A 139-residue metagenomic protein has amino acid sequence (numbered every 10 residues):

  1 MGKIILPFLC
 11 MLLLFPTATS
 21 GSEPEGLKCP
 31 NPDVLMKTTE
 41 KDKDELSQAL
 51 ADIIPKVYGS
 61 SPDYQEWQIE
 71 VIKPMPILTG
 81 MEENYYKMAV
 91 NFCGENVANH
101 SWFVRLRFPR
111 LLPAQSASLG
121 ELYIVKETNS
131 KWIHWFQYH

Functional and structural regions predicted by a protein language model:
M1-I4: Positively charged n-region of N-terminal signal peptides that target proteins for export
L6-P7, S20: Intrinsically disordered, low-complexity repeat segments enriched in small/polar residues
P7-F15: Bacterial N-terminal signal peptides
C10, Y64, N99, N129-W132: Intrinsically disordered regions, especially transient/low-confidence alpha-helical propensity segments and coil-helix
P16-S116: Flexible low-complexity loop/turn motifs enriched in small/helix-breaking residues
L119-H139: Short beta-strand edge/turn micro-motifs at domain boundaries
